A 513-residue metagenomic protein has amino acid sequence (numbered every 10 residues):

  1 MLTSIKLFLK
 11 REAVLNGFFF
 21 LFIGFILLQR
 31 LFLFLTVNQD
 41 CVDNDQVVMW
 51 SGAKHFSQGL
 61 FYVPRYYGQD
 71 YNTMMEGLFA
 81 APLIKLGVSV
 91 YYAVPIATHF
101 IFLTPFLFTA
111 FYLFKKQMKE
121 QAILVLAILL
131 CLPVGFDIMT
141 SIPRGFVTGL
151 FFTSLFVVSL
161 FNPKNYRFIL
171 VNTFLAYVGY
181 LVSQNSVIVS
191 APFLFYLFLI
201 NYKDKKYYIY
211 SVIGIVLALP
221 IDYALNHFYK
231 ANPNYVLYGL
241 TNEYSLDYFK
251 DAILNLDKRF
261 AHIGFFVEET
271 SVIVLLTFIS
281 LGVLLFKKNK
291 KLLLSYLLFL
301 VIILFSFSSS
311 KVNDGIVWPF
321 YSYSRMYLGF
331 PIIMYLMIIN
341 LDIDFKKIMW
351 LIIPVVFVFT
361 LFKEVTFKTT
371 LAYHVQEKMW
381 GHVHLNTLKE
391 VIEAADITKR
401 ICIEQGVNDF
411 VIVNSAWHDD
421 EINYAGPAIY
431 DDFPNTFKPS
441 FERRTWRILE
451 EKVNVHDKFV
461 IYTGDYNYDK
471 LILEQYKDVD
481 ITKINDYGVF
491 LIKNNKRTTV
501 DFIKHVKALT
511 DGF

Functional and structural regions predicted by a protein language model:
T3-S4, K10, L197-F198, E268-V301 (+1 more regions): Hydrophobic, aromatic-rich transmembrane alpha-helices and their immediate juxtamembrane boundary segments
F19-I23, V212-V216, K288-L292, L297 (+1 more regions): Signature aromatic-anchored transmembrane alpha helix within multi-pass, membrane-resident enzymes that catalyze glycan
F20, G24-F25, I96-M118, I279-L285: Transmembrane-helix motifs of polytopic, lipid-linked glycan transferases
L33-T36, Y91, F102-P105, L126-L150 (+1 more regions): Aromatic- and kink-enriched transmembrane "portal" helix at the membrane-lumen/periplasm boundary that abuts
F34-N44, S57-A81, K85, S89-P95 (+1 more regions): Membrane-proximal lumenal/periplasmic loop motifs of glycosylation machinery
F156, F168-Q184, A191-F193, G214-L217: Membrane-interface alpha helices of multi-pass inner-membrane proteins
I188-V189, S295, S310-K347: Hydrophobic/aromatic-rich transmembrane helices and adjacent perimembrane loops
V355-F433, T498-F513: Membrane-embedded, lumen/periplasm-facing catalytic core of multi-pass transferases that use lipid-linked donors
